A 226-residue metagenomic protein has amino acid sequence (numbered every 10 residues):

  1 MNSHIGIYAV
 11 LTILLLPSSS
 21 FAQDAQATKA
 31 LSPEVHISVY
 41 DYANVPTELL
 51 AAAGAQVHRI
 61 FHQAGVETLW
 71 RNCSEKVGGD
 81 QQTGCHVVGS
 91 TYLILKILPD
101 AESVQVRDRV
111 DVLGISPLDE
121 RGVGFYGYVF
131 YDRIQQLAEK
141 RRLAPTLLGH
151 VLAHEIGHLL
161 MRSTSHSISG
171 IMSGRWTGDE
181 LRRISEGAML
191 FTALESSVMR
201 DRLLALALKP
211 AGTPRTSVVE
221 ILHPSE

Functional and structural regions predicted by a protein language model:
M1-H4: N-terminal secretory signal peptides that target proteins for export/translocation
G6-S19: Bacterial N-terminal signal peptides
I13-L16, L93, V219-E220: Hydrophobic transmembrane signal anchors and adjacent membrane-proximal interface regions, especially in viral
F21-A22, W70: N-terminal pre-domains immediately preceding structured catalytic cores
Q23-A30, S38-G54, I115-R142, T146-L147 (+1 more regions): Metalloprotease/metallohydrolase-associated module, dominated by Zn2+-dependent proteases
L31-S38, E67-T68, T91-I94, S169: Hydrophobic beta-strand segments of well-ordered beta-sheets in folded domains
T47-L159: Metzincin-family zinc-dependent endopeptidase catalytic domain
